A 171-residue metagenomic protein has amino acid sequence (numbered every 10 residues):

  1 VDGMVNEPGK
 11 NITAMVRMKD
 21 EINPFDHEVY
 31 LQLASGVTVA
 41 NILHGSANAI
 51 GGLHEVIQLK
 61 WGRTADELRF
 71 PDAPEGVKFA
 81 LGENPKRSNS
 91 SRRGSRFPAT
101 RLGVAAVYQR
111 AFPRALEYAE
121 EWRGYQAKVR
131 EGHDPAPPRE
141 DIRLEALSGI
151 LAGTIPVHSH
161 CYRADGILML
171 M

Functional and structural regions predicted by a protein language model:
D2-E21, R63, A80, P85-S90: Active-site gating loops and adjacent loop-to-helix segments of metal-dependent hydrolytic enzymes
F25-E28, L33-M171: Polyanionic/metal-chelating signatures
